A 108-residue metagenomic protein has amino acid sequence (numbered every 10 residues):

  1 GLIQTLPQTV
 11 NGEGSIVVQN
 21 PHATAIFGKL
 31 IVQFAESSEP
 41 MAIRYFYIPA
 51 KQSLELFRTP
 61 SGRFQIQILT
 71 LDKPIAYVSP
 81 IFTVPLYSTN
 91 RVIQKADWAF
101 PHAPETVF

Functional and structural regions predicted by a protein language model:
G1-F46, Q67-F108: Primarily secretory-pathway and cell-envelope proteins
Y47-S53: Short, solvent-exposed loop/turn segments in extracellular or other extracytoplasmic domains
S53-E55, S88: Alpha-helical interaction segments
E55-R63: Short Pro-Gly-centered beta-turn/loop motif in secreted/extracellular proteins
